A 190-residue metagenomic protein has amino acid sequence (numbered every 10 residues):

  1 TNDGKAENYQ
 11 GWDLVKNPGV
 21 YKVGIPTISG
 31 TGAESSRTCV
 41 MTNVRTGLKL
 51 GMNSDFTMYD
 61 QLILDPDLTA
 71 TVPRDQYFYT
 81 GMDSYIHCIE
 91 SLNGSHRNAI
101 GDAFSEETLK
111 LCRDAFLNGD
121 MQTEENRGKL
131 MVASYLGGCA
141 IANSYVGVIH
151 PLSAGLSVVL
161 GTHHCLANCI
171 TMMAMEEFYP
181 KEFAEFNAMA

Functional and structural regions predicted by a protein language model:
T1-D67: Glycine/threonine-rich beta-strand-loop-alpha-helix active-site module that forms ligand/phosphate-binding
G30, C139-H163, N168: Glycine-rich phosphate/pyrophosphate-binding beta-alpha loops
T38-S144: Carboxylate- and glycine-rich phosphate/diphosphate-binding segment that chelates Mg2+/Mn2+
M82, L109, I149, N168-C169 (+1 more regions): A general structural signal for well-ordered alpha-helical segments in protein cores
I86-I89, R97, K110, G155 (+2 more regions): Glycine-rich flexible loops
Y135, V146, M173-M175: Histidine- and/or cysteine-centered catalytic micro-motif in compact active-site loops
V158-A190: Gly/Pro-rich interdomain helix-loop hinge
